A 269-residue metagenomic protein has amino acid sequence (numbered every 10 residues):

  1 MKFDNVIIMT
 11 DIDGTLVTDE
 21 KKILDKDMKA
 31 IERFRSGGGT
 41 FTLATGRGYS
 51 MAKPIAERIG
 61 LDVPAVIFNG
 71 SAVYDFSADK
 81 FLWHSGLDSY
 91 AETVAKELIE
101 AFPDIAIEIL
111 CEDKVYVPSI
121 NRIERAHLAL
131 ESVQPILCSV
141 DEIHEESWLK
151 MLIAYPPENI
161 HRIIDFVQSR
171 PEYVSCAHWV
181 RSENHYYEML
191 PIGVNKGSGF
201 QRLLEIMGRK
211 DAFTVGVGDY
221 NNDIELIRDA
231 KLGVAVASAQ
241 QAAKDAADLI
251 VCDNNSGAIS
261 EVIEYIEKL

Functional and structural regions predicted by a protein language model:
K2-I7, L24, E188-L269: Mg2+-dependent phosphoryl-transfer enzymes with acidic/Ser/Thr/Gly-rich catalytic loops
M9-V17: Generic N-terminal amphipathic, Lys/Arg-enriched alpha-helix
I12, R47, G218-Y220: Active-site metal-binding loops of divalent metal-dependent hydrolases
E20-E124: Active-site phosphate-binding/coordination module
D27, A52-A56, I163, V167 (+2 more regions): Hydrophobic packing residues within well-ordered alpha-helices of enzyme cores
G38-T42, D62-V63, L149-K150, A212-T214 (+1 more regions): Short active-site oxyanion
I59-L61, N69, S77, S175 (+2 more regions): Short, structured coil segments at secondary-structure junctions
D104-V217, N221, L226: Conserved acidic, metal-coordinating active-site core of Asp-based, Mg2+-dependent phosphoryl-transfer enzymes
